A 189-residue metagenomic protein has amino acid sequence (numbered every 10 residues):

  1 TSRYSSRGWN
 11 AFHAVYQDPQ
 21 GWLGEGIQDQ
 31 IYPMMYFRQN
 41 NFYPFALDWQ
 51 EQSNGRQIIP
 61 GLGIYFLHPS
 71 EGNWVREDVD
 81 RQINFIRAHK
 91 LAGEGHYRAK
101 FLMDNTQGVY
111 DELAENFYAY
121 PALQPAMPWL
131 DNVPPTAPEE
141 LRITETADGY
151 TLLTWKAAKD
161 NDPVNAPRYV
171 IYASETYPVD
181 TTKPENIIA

Functional and structural regions predicted by a protein language model:
T1-S6: Beta-propeller domains
W9-Y16: A general structural motif
Y16-F42, G55-L130: Substrate-binding cleft of secreted/luminal carbohydrate-active enzymes
Y32, G95, E139-R142, V170: Residues embedded in well-ordered beta-strands within globular domains across many folds
L91-R98, K156, D160-P163, P178: Catalytic domains of carbohydrate-active enzymes that cleave complex glycans
G108-N165: Pro/Thr/Ser/Gly-rich low-complexity, intrinsically disordered linker/stalk tracts
V164-A189: Recognizes extended acidic, P/S/T-rich segments that occur within or adjacent to Ig-like beta-sandwich modules
